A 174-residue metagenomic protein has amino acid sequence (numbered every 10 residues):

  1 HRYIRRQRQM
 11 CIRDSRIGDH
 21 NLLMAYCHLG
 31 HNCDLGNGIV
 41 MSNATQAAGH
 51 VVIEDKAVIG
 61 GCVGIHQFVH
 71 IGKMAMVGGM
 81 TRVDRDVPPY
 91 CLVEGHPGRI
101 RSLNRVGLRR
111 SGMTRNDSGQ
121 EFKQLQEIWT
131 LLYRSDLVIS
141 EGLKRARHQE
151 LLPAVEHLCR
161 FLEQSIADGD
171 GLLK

Functional and structural regions predicted by a protein language model:
H1-I12, H31, L173-K174: Single conserved hydrophobic/aromatic residue that forms the stacking wall/gate of nucleotide- or nucleobase-binding
I4, L22, V40, V58 (+3 more regions): N-terminal alpha-helical segment
R6, G18-D19, M24-A25, G30-H31 (+8 more regions): Left-handed beta-helix
Y90, H96-K174: Terminal amphipathic alpha-helical/low-complexity segments used for targeting or macromolecular assembly
